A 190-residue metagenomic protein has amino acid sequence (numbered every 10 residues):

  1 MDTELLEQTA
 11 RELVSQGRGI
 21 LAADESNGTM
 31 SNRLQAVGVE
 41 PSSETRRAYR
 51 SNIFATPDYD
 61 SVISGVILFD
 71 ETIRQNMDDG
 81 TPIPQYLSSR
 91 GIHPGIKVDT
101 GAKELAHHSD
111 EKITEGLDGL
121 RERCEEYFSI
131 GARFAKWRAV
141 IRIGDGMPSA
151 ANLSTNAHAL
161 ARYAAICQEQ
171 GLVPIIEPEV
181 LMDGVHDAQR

Functional and structural regions predicted by a protein language model:
M1-I130, I143: Alpha/beta catalytic barrel-like cores
S42, W137, I176: Conserved, mostly hydrophobic/aromatic
V66, A135, P174-I175: Hydrophobic residues within beta-strands of alpha/beta enzymes
L120-F134, N156-L172: Structured alpha-helical segments in the cores of large, soluble enzyme domains
I130-S149: A glycine-rich phosphate/pyrophosphate-binding beta-strand-loop-alpha-helix module
M147-N152, V185-R190: Short glycine/threonine-rich loop-to-helix capping motif typified by GTGT followed within a few residues by an Asp-Pro
P174, D183-V185: Positively charged, low-complexity, intrinsically disordered RNA-binding extensions
